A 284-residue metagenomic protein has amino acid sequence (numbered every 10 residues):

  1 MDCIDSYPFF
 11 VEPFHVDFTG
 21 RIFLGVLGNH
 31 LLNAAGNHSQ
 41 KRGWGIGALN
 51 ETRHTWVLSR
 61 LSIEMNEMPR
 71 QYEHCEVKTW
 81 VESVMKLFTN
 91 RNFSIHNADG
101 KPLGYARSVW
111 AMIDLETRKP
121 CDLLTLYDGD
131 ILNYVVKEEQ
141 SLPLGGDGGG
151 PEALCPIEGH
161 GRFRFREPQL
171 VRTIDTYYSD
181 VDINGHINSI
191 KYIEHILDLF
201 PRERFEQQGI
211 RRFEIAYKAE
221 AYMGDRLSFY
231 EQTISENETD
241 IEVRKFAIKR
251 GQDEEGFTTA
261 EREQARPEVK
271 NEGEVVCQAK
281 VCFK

Functional and structural regions predicted by a protein language model:
M1-L58, Y105, D114-G209, V276 (+1 more regions): Hot-dog-fold acyl-thioester-processing enzymes
D2-Y7, E64-P151, A221-M223, Q232-K284: HotDog/MaoC-like acyl-thioester-processing domains
S59-M65, V77, E158, R212-Y217: Short structured motifs
F163-K280: Acidic/His-leaning functional-site neighborhoods
